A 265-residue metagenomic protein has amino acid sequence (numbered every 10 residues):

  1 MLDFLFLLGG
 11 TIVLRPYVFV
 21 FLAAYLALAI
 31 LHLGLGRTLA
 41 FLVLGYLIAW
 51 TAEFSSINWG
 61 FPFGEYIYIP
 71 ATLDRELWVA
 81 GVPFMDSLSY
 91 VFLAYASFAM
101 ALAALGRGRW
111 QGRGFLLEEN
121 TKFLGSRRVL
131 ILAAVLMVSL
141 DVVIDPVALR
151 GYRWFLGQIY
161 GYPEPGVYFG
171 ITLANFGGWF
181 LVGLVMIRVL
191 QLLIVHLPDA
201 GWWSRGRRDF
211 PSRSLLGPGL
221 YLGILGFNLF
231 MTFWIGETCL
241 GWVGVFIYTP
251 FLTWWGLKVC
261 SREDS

Functional and structural regions predicted by a protein language model:
M1-S265: Aromatic-rich, lipid-facing transmembrane alpha helices and their immediate juxtamembrane interface loops in integral
